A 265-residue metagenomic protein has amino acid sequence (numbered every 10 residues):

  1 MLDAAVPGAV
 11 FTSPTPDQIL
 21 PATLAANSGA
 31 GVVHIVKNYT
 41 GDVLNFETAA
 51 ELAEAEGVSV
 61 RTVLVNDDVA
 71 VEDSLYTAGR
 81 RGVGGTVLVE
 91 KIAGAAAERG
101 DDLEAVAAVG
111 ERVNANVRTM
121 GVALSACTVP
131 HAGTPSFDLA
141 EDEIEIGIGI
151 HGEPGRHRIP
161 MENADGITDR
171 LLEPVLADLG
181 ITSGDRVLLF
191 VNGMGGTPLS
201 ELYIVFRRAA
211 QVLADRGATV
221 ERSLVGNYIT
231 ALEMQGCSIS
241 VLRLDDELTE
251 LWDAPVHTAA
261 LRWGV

Functional and structural regions predicted by a protein language model:
L2-A5, G31-T40, E47-A50, R61-V65 (+2 more regions): Short glycine-rich or small-residue beta-strand-to-loop segments that form or flank ligand, phosphate, metal/Fe-S
L2-G29, L176: Glycine-rich oxoanion-binding loops at beta->alpha junctions
A5-V10, E54-G79, D215-V220: Short, acidic/small-residue loops that bind anionic groups at enzyme active sites
N38-V43, K91-L103, L244-V265: Extended, charge-rich low-complexity interaction segments
V43-G57, Y76, E201-R207: Short Gly/Thr/Asp-enriched flexible loops that form oxyanion-binding sites at enzyme active sites
L64-A105, V109-R118: Short alpha-helices
R99-I204: Mixed-charge interfacial surface used for oligomerization/domain docking and macromolecular partner engagement
P174-V265: C-terminal non-catalytic interaction/assembly regions of soluble proteins
